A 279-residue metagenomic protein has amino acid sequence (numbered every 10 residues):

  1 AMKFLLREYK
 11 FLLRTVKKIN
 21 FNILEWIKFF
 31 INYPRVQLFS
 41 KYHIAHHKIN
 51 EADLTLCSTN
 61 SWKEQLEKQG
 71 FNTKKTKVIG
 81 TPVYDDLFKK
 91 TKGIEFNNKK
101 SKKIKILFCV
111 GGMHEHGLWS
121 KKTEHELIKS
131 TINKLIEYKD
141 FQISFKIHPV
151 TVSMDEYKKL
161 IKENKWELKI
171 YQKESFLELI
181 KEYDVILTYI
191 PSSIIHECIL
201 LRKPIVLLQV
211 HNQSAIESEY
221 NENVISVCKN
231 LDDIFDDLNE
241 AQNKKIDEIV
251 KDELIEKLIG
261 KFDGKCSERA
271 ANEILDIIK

Functional and structural regions predicted by a protein language model:
A1-R35: Conserved N-terminal ligand/cofactor-binding loop architecture of enzyme catalytic domains
E25-K28, N32-S120, I246-D252: A nucleotide-sugar donor-handling region in carbohydrate enzymes
L54, K105, Q142, D184-V185: Structural motif
K68-G70, D155-K165, E217-N221: Short, aromatic/basic amphipathic alpha-helical patches
V83-L160, K169: Conserved catalytic-core segment of nucleotide-activated headgroup transferases in glycan assembly
P149-I195, L200, H211: Donor nucleotide-activated moiety binding/catalytic core segment of transferases that use nucleotide-activated donors
I161-K162, I190-F262: Catalytic binding pocket for nucleotide-activated donors in carbohydrate/polymer assembly enzymes
F262-K279: C-terminal alpha-helical cap of glycosyltransferases
